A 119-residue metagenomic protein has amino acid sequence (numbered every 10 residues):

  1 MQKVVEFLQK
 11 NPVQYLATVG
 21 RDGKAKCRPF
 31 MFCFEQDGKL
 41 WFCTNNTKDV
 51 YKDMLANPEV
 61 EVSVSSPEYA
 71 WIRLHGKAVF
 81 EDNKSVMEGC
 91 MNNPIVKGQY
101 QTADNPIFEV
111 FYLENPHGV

Functional and structural regions predicted by a protein language model:
M1-Q2, T44-T47, I95-V96: Charged, amphipathic alpha-helical segments
E6-R21, V60-V64: A short, Trp-centered hydrophobic/proline-enriched beta-strand micro-motif
N11, N57, N93: Acidic-histidine catalytic/liganding microenvironments
Y15, L40-W41, V119: General beta-strand recognition
C33-Y69: A short mixed-secondary-structure module that forms the rim of ligand-binding clefts
R73-V119: Charged, gly/pro-rich active-site loop segments
